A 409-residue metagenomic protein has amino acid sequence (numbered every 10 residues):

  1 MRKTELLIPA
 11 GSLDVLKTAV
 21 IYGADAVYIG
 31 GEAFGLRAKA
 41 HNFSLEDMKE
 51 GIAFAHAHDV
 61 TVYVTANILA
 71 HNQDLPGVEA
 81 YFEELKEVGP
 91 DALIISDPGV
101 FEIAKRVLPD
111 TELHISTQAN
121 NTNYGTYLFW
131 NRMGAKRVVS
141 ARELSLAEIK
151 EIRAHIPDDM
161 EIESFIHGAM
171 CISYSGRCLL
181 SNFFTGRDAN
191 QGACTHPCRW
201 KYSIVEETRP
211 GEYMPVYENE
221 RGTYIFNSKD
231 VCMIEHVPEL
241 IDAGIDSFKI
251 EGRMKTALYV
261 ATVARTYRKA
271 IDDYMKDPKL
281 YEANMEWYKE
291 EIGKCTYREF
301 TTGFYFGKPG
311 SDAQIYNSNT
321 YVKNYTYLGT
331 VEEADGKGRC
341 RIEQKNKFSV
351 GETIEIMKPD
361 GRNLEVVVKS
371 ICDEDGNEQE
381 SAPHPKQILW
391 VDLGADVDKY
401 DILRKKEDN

Functional and structural regions predicted by a protein language model:
M1-A10, V15-I21, A26-I29, A33 (+7 more regions): Surface-exposed amphipathic alpha-helical tracts and adjacent flexible/coil segments at the periphery of soluble enzymes
R37-H56: Glycine-rich, positively charged N-terminal anion/phosphate-binding segment
K39, T117-N121, S140, Y224: Alpha-helix capping and helix-loop boundary segments enriched in small/acidic/polar residues
V64-T65, I95, I115-T117: Short beta-strand elements of ligand-binding domains
L75-P76, D110-Y124: Gly/Gly-Pro- and Ser/Thr-rich, intrinsically disordered tail segments characteristic of DNA damage-repair and tolerance
G99-V100: Alpha-helix capping/helix-boundary segments
K105: Short glycine-biased active-site loop of nucleotidyltransferases that positions the nucleotide triphosphate and helps
